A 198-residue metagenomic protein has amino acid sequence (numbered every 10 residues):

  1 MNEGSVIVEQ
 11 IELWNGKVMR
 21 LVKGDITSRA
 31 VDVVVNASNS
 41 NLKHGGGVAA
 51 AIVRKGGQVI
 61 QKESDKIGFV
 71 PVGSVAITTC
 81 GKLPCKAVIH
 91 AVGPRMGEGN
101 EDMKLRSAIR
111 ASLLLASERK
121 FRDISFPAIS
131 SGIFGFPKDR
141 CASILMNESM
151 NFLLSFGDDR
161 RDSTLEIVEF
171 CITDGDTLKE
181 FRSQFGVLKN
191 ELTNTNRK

Functional and structural regions predicted by a protein language model:
M1-E118: Glycine-/small-residue-enriched capping loops at alpha/beta junctions
R95-K198: Phosphate/ribose-phosphate-bearing ligand recognition and processing surfaces, centered on ADP-ribose/NAD(+/P+) systems
